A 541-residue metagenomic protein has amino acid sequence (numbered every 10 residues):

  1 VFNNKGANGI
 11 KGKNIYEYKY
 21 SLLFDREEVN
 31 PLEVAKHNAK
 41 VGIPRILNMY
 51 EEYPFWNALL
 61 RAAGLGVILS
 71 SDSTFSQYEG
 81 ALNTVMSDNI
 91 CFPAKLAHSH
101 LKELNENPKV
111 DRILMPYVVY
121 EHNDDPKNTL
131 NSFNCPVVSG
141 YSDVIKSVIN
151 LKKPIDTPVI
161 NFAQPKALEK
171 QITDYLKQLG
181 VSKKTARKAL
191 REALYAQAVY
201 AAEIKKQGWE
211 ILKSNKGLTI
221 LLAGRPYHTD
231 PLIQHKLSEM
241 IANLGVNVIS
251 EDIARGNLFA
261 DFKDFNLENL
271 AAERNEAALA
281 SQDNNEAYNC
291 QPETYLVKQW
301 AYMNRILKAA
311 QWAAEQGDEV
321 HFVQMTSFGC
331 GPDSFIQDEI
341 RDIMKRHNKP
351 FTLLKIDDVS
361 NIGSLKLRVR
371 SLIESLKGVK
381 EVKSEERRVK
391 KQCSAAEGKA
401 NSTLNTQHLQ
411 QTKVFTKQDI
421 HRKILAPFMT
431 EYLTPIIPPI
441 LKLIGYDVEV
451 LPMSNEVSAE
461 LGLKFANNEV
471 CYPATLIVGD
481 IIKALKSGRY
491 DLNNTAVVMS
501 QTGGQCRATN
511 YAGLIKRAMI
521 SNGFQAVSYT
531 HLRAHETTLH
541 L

Functional and structural regions predicted by a protein language model:
V1-N38, L190-L212, S364-K383, C393 (+2 more regions): Flexible inter-domain linker/hinge segments
K40-R45, M115-Y117, T219-G224, H321-S327 (+4 more regions): Short glycine-rich or small-residue beta-strand-to-loop segments that form or flank ligand, phosphate, metal/Fe-S
N48, Y53, L59, A63-L65 (+4 more regions): Redox- and metal-dependent alpha/beta enzyme cores, enriched for Fe-S-associated oxidoreductases and cofactor-handling
M49-Y53, G66-N105, E431-T434, P438-N493 (+2 more regions): Metallocofactor- and cofactor-centric catalytic cores in central/energy metabolism, strongly enriched
V85, A94-V159, H321-M325, L485-Y529: N-terminal glycine-rich phosphate/adenylate-binding segment common to multiple enzyme folds
V119-Y120, D125-Q178, A314, Q324-K383 (+4 more regions): Peripheral docking tails and interdomain loops at the edges of cofactor- or intermediate-handling domains
V159-I233, L237-E239, F415, I420 (+1 more regions): Active-site phosphate/pyrophosphate-binding segments
E386-V389, T406, T530-T537: Conserved small/polar residues in nucleotide/adenosyl-binding loops
